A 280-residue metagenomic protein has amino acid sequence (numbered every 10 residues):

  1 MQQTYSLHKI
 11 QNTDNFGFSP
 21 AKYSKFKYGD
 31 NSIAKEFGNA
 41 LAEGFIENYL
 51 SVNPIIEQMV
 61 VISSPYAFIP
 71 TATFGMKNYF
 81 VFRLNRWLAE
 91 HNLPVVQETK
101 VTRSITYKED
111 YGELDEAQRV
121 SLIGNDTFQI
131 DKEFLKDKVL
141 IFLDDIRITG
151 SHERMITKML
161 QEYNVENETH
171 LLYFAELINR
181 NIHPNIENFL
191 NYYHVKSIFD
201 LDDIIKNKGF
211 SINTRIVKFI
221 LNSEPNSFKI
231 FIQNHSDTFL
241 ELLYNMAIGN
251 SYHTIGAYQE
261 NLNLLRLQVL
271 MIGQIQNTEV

Functional and structural regions predicted by a protein language model:
M1-V61, P65-P70, Y107-T127, D131 (+1 more regions): Active-site-facing substrate-recognition patch
F26, I69-G75, P184-E187: Short, flexible/disordered intra-domain loops and linkers
G44, N48, Y79-W87, M159-Y163: Active-site catalytic microenvironments for nucleophilic, acid-base chemistry
N53-V96: Low-complexity, highly charged intrinsically disordered N-terminal segments that act as targeting/localization
N92-T106: A short, structured active-site edge motif that brings together acidic residues
T102-G209, G273: PRPP/pyrophosphate-binding module of the type I phosphoribosyltransferase fold
